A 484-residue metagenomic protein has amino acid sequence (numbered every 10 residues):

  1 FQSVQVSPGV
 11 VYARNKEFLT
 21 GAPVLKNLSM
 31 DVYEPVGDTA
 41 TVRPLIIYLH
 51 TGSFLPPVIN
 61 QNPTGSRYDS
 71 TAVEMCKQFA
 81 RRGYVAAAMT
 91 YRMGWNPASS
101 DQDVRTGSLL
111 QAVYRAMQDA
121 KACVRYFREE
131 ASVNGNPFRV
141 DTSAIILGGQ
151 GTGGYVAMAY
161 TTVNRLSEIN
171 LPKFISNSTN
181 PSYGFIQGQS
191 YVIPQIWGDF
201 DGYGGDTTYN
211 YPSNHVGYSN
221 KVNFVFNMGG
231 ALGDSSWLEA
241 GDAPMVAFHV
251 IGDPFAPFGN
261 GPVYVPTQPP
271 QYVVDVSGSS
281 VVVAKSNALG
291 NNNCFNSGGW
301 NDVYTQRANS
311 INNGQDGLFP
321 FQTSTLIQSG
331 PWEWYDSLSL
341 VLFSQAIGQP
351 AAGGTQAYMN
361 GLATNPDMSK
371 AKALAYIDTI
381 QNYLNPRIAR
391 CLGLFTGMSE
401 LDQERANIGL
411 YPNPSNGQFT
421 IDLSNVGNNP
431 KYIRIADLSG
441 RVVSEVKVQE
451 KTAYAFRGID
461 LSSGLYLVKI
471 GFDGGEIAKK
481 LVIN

Functional and structural regions predicted by a protein language model:
F1-T41: N-terminal cap/lid segment of alpha/beta-hydrolase-fold proteins
V42-G52: Short beta-strand element of the alpha/beta-hydrolase
F54-D69, V85-Y114, R307: Cap/lid segment of the alpha/beta-hydrolase catalytic domain
G65-S70, A243-Q315, F319-Q322, I327-Y335: Active-site-adjacent alpha-helix of alpha/beta-hydrolase-fold enzymes
R105-Q118, A122-G151, L166-P172, G184-I193: Gly/Ser-rich "nucleophile elbow"/oxyanion-hole loop immediately N-terminal to the catalytic nucleophile in hydrolases
Y183-G290: The feature captures the conserved acid-bearing segment of alpha/beta-hydrolase catalytic domains
N287-F395: C-terminal catalytic histidine-bearing segment of alpha/beta-hydrolase fold enzymes
D402-Y411, S415-N484: C-terminal outer-membrane/trafficking sorting elements
